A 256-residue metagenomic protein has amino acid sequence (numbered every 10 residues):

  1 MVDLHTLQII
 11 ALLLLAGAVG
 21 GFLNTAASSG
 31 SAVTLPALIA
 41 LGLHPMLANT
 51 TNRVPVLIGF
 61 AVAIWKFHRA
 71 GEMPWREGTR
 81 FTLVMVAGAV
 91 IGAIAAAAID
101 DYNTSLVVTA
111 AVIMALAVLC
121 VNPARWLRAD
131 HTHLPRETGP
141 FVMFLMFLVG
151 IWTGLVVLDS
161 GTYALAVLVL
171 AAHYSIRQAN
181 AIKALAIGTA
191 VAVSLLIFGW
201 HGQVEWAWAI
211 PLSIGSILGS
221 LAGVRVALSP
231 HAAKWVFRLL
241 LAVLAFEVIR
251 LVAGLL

Functional and structural regions predicted by a protein language model:
V2-H44, A129-N180: Selected transmembrane alpha-helices and immediately adjacent juxtamembrane segments of polytopic inner-membrane
H5, I9-L13, E77, F81 (+6 more regions): Residue-level signature of transmembrane alpha-helical entry/exit and packing/kink sites in multi-pass membrane
I10, R53, V108-V112, L116 (+3 more regions): Residues within membrane-spanning alpha-helices of integral membrane proteins, especially the hydrophobic core/packing
L43-N52, R76-R80, H173-A184: Membrane-interface alpha-helices at helix entry/exit sites of multi-pass transporters
T50-N103, V191-K234, I249: Selective hydrophobic functional segments
A61-E72, T109-L134, F246-L256: Transmembrane helix exit motif
W75-V84, V108, H131-T138, N180-A186 (+1 more regions): Cytoplasmic-side transmembrane-helix entry/capping segments in multi-pass membrane proteins
